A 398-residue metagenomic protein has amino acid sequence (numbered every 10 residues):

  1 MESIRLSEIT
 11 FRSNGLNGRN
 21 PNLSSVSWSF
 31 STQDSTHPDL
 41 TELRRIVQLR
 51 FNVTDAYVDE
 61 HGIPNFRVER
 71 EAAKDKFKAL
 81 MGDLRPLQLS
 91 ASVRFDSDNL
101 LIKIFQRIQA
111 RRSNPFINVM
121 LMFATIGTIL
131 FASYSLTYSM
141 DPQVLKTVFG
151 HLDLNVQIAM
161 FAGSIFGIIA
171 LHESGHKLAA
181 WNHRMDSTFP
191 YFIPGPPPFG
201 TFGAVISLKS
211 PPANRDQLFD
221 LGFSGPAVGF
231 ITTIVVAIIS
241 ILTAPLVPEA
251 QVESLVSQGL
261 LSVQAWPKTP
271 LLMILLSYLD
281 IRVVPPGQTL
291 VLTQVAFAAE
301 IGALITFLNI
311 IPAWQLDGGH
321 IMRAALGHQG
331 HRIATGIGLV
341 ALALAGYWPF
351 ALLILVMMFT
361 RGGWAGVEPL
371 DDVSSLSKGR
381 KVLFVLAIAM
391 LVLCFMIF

Functional and structural regions predicted by a protein language model:
E2-F398: Hydrophobic transmembrane alpha-helices and their immediate loop junctions in multi-pass integral membrane proteins
